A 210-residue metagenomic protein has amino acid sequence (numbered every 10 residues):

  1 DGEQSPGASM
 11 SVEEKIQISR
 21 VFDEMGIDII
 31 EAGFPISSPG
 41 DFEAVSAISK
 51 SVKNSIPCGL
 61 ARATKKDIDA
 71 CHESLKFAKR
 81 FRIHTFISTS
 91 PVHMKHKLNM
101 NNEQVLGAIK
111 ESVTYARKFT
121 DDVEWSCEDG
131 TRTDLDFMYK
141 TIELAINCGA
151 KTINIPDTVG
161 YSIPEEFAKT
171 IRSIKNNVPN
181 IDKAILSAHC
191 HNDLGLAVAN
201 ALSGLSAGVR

Functional and structural regions predicted by a protein language model:
S5-I29, F42-S51, K65-L186, N200-R210: Alpha/beta enzyme core
I27-P35, C58: Divalent metal-dependent hydrolysis catalytic cores, especially in the metallo-beta-lactamase
P35-G40, R62-K65: Short active-site-proximal "capping" loops at secondary-structure junctions
N54-A61: A glycine-rich helix N-cap at a beta->alpha junction
S187-H191: Histidine-centered divalent metal-coordination motifs
D193-A199: Short glycine/serine/threonine-rich phosphate/pyrophosphate-binding segments that cradle anionic phosphate groups
